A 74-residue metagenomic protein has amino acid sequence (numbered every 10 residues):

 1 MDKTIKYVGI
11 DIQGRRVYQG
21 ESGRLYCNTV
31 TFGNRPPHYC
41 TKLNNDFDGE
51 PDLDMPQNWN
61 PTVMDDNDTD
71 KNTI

Functional and structural regions predicted by a protein language model:
M1-I74: Cysteine-centric segments in proteins
